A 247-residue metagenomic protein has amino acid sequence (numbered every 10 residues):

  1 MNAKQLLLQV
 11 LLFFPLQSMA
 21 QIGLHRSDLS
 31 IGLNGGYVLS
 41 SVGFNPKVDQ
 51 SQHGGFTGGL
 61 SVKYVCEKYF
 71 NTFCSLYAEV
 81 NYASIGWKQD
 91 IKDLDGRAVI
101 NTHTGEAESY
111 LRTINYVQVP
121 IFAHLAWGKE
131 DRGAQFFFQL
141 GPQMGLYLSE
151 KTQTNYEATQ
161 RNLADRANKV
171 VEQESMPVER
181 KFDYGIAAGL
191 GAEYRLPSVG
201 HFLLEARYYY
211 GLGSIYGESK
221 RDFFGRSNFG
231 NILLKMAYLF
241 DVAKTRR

Functional and structural regions predicted by a protein language model:
M1-L8: Bacterial N-terminal signal peptides that target proteins for export
P15-Q17: N-terminal signal peptide c-region/cleavage motif recognized by signal peptidases
Q21-D28, E67-C74, G128-Q135, L196-H201 (+1 more regions): Short loop/turn motifs that connect adjacent beta-strands in outer-membrane beta-barrel proteins
Q21-K63, L239-D241, R247: Short glycine/proline- and aromatic-enriched beta-strand/turn motifs that initiate or cap beta-hairpins
R26, D183, A188-R247: Predominantly the C-terminal beta-signal and adjacent terminal strand-loop region of outer-membrane beta-barrel
L33-Y37, G58-Y64, Y82, V119-W127 (+4 more regions): Residues on the lipid-exposed face of transmembrane beta-strands in outer-membrane beta-barrel proteins
S41-Q52, I85-Y116, Y147-D183, S214-N231: Extracellular/periplasm-exposed beta-strand and loop segments of Gram-negative cell-envelope proteins, dominated by
H53-G59, F73-S75, I114-P120, Q135-F137 (+2 more regions): Transmembrane beta-barrel architecture of outer-membrane proteins
